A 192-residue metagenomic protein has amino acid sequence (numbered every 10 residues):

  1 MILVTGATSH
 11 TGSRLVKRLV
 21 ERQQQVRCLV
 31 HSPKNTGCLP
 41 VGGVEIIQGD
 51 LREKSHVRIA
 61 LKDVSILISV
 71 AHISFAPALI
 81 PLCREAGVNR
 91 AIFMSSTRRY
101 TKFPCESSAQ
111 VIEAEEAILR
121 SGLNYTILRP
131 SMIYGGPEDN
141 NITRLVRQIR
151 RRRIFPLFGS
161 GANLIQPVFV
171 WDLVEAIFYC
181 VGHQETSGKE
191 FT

Functional and structural regions predicted by a protein language model:
I2-R22: N-terminal Rossmann NAD(P)H-binding glycine-rich loop of SDR-like oxidoreductase domains
T5, L29, V70, A91-S96 (+1 more regions): SDR active-site strand-loop-helix element
L29-K34, L51, A71: N-terminal Rossmann-fold cofactor-binding loop
G42-S69: Conserved Rossmann-fold cofactor-binding substructure of NAD(P)-dependent oxidoreductases
R52, R99, I133-G135, L173: Conserved sequence/active-site signature of Rossmann-fold short-chain dehydrogenase/reductase
I59-F93, R98-R120: NAD(P)-cofactor binding segment of oxidoreductase domains
E116-G136, V146-R151: Conserved beta-loop-beta element that borders a ligand/cofactor-binding pocket
R147-V168, A176-C180, Q184-T192: A conserved pocket-lining segment of Rossmann-fold NAD(P)-dependent short-chain dehydrogenase/reductase
